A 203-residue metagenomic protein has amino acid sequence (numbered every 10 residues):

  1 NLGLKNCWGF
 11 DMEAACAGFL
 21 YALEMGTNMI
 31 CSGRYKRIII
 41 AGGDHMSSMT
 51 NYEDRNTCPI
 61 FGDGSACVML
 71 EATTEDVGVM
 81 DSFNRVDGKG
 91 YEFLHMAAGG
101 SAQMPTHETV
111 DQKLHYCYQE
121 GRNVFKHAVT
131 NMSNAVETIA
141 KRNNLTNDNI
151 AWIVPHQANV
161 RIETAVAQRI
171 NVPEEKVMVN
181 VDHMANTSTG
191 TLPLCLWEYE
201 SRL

Functional and structural regions predicted by a protein language model:
N1, K5-W8, M12-R34, V129 (+3 more regions): Claisen-condensing/thiolase-fold acyl-transfer catalytic domains that form or cleave C-C bonds in fatty acid
W8, K36-I39, A66-V68, V77-G78 (+1 more regions): Structural motif
A14-A17, G42-S47, R85-D87, H183-A185: Acidic, glycine-rich active-site loops and adjacent beta-strand->loop/helix elements that engage anionic groups
M29-S65: Flexible, glycine-rich active-site loops centered on histidine and acidic residues that chelate a metal or position
D44, T74, N159: Flexible, active-site-proximal loop/turn residues at the rims of small-molecule/cofactor binding pockets and catalytic
T50-N51, E92-L94, A165-V166: Short, well-ordered secondary-structure micro-motifs
D54-K126, T130, N134: Condensing-enzyme catalytic core mediating Claisen C-C bond formation in acyl metabolism
N144-N149: Short, surface-exposed connector motifs at secondary-structure boundaries
